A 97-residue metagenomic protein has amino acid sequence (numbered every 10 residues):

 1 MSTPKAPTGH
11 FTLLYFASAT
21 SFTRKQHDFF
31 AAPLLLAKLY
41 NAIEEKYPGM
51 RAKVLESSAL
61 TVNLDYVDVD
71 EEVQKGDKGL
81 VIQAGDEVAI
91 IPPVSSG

Functional and structural regions predicted by a protein language model:
M1-S96: Ubiquitin-like/PB1-type beta-grasp interaction modules and other compact soluble beta-rich domains
